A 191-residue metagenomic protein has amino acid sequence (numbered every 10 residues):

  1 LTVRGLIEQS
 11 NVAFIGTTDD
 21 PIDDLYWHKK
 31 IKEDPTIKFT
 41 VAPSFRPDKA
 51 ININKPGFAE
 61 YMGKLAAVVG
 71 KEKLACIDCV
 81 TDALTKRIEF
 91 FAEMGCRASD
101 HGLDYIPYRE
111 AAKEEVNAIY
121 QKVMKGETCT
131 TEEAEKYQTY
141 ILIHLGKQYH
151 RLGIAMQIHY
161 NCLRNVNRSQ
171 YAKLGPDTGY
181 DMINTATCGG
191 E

Functional and structural regions predicted by a protein language model:
L1-L152: Metal-cofactor-binding active-site regions of metalloenzymes
T128-E191: Long, well-ordered mid-to-C-terminal structural blocks that present hydrophobic/aromatic surfaces
